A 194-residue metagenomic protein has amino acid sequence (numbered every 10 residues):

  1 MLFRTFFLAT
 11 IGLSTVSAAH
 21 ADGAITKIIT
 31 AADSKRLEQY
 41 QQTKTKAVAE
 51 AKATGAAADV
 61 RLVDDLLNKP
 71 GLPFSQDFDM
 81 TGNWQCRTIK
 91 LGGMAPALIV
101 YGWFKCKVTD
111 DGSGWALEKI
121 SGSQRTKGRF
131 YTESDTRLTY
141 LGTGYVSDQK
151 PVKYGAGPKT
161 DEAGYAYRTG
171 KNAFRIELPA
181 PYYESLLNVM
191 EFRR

Functional and structural regions predicted by a protein language model:
M1-F7: Bacterial N-terminal signal peptides that target proteins for export
L8-A9, A19: Cleavable N-terminal signal peptides
H20-D79: Amphipathic/hydrophobic helical signal segments and adjacent flexible N-terminal regions that mediate secretion
D22-G23, C86-D161: Central antiparallel beta-sheet cores of small beta-barrel/beta-sandwich binding domains
R61-L66, G155-A166, K171-R194: Edge beta-strand at a domain terminus
S75-L91: Short, well-structured hydrophobic secondary-structure segments
D77-T81, V108-S113, F130-L138, A166-A173 (+1 more regions): A short, structured loop/turn motif at beta-sheet edges
